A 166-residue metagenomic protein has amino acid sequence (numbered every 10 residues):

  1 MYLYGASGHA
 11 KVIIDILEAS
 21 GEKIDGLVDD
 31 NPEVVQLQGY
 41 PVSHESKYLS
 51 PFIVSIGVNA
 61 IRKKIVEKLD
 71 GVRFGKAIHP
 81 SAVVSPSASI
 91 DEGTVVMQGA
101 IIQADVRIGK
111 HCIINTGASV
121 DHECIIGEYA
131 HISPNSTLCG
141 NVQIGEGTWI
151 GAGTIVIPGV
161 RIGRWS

Functional and structural regions predicted by a protein language model:
M1-S46: Hydrophobic, well-ordered beta-alpha structural blocks that scaffold small-molecule cofactor pockets
G5, F52, F74, D121-H122: Generic structural signal for conserved hydrophobic packing positions in ordered secondary structure
G5, I53-G57, P158: Small/polar loops that bind or transfer phosphate-bearing groups
S7-A10, N59, G153: Gly/Ser/Thr-rich beta-alpha loop segments that engage phosphate groups in nucleotides
I14, P32-S85: Phosphate-bearing ligand-interacting subdomains that bind or position ATP/ADP/UDP/GDP/NAD(P) or nucleotide-linked
S20, L69-V72, A130: Glycine-rich, phosphate-binding/catalytic loops in enzymes
K23, S50, E92: Short coil/turn segments at beta-strand junctions that form active-site/ligand-binding loops
A77-S166: Structural signal for interior beta-strand "rungs" in well-ordered beta-sheet cores of soluble enzyme domains
